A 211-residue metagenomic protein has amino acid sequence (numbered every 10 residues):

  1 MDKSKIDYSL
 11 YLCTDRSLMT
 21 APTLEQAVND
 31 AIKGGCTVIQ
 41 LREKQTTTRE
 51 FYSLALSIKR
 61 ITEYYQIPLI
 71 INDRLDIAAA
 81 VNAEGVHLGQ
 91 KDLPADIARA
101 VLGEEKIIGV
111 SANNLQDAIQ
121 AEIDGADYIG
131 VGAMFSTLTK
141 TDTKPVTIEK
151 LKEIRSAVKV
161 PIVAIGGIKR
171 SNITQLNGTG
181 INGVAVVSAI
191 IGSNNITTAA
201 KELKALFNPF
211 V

Functional and structural regions predicted by a protein language model:
M1-L93, A100-Y128, E153, K159-V160 (+3 more regions): Conserved N-terminal beta1-alpha1 strand-loop-helix module at the mouth
Q40, K140, I162, V184-A185: A generic, residue-level signal for flexible/boundary positions that often mark functional hotspots
D76, E149, A185: Active-site phosphate/pyrophosphate-handling residues
L88-D96, A133-A157: Flexible, gly/pro- and Lys/Arg-enriched active-site loops
V131, V163-I168, V184-S188: Glycine-rich beta-strand-to-loop/alpha-helix junction loops that act as flexible
I181: Asp-centered catalytic/switch region of ABC-type ATPase nucleotide-binding domains
